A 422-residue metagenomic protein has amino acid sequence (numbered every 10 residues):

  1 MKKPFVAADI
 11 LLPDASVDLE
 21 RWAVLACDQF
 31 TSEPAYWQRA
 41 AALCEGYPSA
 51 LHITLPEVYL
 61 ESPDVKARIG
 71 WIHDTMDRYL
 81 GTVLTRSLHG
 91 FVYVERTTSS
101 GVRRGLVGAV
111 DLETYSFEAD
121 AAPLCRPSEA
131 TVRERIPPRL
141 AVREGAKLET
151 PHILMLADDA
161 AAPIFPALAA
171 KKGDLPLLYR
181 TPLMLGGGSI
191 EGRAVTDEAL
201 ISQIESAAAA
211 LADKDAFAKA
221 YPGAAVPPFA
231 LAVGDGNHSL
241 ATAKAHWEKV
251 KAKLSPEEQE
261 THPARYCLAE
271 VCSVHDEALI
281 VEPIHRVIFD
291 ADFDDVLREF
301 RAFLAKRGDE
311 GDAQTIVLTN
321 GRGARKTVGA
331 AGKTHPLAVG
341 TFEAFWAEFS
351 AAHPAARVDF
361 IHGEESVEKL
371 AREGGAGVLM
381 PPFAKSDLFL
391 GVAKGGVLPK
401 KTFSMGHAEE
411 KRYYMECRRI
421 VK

Functional and structural regions predicted by a protein language model:
M1-G187, G192, A216-Y221, F383-L398 (+1 more regions): N-terminal extension/subdomain marker
A170-T196, D276, V281-A305: Compact, glycine/acidic-enriched structural inserts
L183-A207, A330-K333: Glycine-rich phosphate-binding "P-loop"
T196, K214, A218-A220, H262 (+3 more regions): Long, charge-rich alpha-helical interaction segments
A207, L211-D215, A302-K306, V358-G374: A short, acidic, amphipathic alpha-helical segment used as a generic capping/interface helix at domain edges
A210-L254: Active-site beta-strand/loop microenvironment that shapes enzyme catalytic pockets
N237-F300: Catalytic or ion-translocation cores adjacent to nucleophile or general acid/base/metal-coordination motifs in diverse
L337-K422: Charged substrate- and nucleic-acid-binding regions of tRNA-handling and nucleotidyl-transfer enzymes, centered on
